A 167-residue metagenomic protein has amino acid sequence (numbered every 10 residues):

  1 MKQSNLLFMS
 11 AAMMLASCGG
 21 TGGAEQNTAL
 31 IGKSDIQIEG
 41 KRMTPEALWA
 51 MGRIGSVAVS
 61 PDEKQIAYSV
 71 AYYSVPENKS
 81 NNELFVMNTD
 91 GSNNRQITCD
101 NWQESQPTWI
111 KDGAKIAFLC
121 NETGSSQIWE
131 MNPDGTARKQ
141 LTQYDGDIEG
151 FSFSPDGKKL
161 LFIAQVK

Functional and structural regions predicted by a protein language model:
L15-S17: C-terminal motif of bacterial Sec signal peptides marking the signal peptidase cleavage site
G19-T21: Bacterial signal peptide processing site
L30-R53, K79, M87-Q103, C120 (+1 more regions): Multi-bladed beta-propeller domains
E46-N82: Beta-strand-rich domains and repeat architectures in extracellular enzymes and scaffolds, especially beta-propellers
E63-I66, G113-A117, G157-L160: Hydrophobic beta-strand positions that form the internal "hydrophobic ladder" of WD40/Gbeta-like beta-propeller blades
G124-K167: Asp-box/WD-like beta-propeller blade repeats and closely related beta-sheet repeat scaffolds
